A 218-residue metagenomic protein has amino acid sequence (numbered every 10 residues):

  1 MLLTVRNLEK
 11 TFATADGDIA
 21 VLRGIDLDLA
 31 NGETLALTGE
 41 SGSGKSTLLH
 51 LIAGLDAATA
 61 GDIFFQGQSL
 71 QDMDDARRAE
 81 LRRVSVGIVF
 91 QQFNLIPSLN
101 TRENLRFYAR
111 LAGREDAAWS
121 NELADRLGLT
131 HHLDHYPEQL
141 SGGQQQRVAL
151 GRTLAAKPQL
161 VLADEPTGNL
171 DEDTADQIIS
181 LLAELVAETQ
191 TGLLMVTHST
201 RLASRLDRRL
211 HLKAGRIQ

Functional and structural regions predicted by a protein language model:
L2-L212: ABC family nucleotide-binding domain
Q218: A short acidic, often aromatic-flanked loop/helix-cap motif at beta-alpha or helix-coil junctions that lines enzyme
